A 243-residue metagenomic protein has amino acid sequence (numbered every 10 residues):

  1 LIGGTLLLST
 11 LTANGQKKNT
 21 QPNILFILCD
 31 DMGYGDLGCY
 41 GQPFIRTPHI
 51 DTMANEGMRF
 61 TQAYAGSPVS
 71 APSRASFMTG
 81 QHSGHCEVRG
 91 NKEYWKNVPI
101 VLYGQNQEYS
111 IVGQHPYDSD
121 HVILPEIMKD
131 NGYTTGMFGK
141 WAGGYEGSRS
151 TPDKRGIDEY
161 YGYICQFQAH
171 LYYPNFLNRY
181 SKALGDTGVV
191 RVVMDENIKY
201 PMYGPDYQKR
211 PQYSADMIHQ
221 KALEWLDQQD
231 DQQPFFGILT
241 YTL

Functional and structural regions predicted by a protein language model:
L1-N19: Bacterial Sec-dependent N-terminal signal peptides
K17-M58, W141: Active-site-proximal N-terminal segment of extracellular/periplasmic enzymes that hydrolyze or transfer
D31-Y34, R59, G66-A71, S83-G84 (+3 more regions): Solvent-exposed loop/turn segments at secondary-structure junctions within structured extracellular/periplasmic domains
G38-C39, V88-G90: Conserved catalytic-core motifs of eukaryotic protein kinase domains, centered on the activation segment
C39-Y40, Y64, G113-Q114: A generic secondary-structure micro-motif detector that highlights 1-2 residue hydrophobic/ambivalent hotspots embedded
P43-A75, G80-H85, G132-G136, R155-I164: Short, structured active-site-proximal loop/turn typified by the sulfatase FGly-forming signature C/S-X-P-X-R
G90-Y133, W141-G237, Y241-L243: Formylglycine-dependent
